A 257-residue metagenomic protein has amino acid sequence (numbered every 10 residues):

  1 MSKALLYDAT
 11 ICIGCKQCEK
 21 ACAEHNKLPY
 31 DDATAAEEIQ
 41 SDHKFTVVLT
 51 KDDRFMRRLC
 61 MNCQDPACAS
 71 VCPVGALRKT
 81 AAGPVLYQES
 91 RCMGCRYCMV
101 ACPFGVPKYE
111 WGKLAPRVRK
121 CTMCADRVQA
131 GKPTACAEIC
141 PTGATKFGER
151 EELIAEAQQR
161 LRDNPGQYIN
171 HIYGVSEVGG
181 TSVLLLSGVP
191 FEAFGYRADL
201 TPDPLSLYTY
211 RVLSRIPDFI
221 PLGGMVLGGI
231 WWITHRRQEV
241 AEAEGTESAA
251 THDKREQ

Functional and structural regions predicted by a protein language model:
M1-Q257: Non-ligating segments of multi-cofactor redox enzymes
